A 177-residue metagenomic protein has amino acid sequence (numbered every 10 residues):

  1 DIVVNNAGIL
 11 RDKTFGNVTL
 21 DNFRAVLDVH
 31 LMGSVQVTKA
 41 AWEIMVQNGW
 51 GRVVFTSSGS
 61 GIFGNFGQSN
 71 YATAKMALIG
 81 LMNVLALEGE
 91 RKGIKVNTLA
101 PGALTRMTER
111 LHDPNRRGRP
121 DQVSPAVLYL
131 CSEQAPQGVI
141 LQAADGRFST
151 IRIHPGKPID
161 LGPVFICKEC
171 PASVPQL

Functional and structural regions predicted by a protein language model:
K13, A40-G49: A short helix-coil junction within the Rossmann-fold of NAD(P)-dependent oxidoreductases
T14-F15, N22-R24: Substrate-binding pocket helix/loop in short-chain dehydrogenase/reductase
V18, G64-A72, V84, H112: Active-site loop-to-helix junction immediately N-terminal to the catalytic Tyr of the SDR YXXXK motif in Rossmann-fold
T38, A74: Active-site helix of classical SDR
S58: Residue(s) in the substrate-gating loop at a strand-loop-helix junction that position the organic substrate next
F63, I79, V84-I94, E133-A135: Active-site-adjacent segment of SDR/Rossmann-fold oxidoreductases
N115-L177: C-terminal helical subdomain
